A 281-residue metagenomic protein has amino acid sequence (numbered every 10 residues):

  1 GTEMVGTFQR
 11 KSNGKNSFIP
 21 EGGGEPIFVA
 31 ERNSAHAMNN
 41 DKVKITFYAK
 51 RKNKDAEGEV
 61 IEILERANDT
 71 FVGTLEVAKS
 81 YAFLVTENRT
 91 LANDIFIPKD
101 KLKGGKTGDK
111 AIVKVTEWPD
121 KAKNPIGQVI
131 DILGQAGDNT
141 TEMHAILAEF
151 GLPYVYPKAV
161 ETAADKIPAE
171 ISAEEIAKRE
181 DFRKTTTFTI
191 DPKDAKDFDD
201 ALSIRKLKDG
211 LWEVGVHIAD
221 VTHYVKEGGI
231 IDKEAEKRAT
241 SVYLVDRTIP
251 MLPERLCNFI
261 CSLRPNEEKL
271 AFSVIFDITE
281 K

Functional and structural regions predicted by a protein language model:
G1-G215, T222-E267: Charge-lined substrate channels and their catalytic hotspots, especially those that engage the 3′ end of RNA
H217-A219, D277: Short beta-strand segments
E268-K281: Polynucleotide-recognition surfaces of large bacterial nucleic-acid defense/processing enzymes
